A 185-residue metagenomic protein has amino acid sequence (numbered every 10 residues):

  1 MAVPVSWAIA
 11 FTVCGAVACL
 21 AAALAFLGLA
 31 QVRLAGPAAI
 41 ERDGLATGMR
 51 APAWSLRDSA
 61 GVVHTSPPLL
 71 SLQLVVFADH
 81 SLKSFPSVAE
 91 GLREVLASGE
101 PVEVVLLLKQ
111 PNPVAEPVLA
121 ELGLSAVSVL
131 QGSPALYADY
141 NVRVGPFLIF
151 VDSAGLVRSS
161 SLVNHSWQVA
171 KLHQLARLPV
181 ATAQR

Functional and structural regions predicted by a protein language model:
M1-A38: N-terminal signal-anchor transmembrane alpha helix of single-pass membrane proteins, serving as the membrane-anchoring
A30-T65: N-terminal "domain-start" segment that seeds a small globular fold
A51-W54, G145-L162: A short, hydrophobic beta-strand/beta-hairpin element that forms part of a small beta-sheet core
V63-L92: Short active-site neighborhood of thiol/selenol oxidoreductases, capturing the structured segment around
S71, F147, N164-W167: A short acidic/small-residue loop/turn micro-motif
P86-L122: Structural microenvironment flanking redox-active thiols in thiol-disulfide oxidoreductases
L119-I149: Short, internal strand/loop/helix patches that form the active-site neighborhood or redox-interaction surface
L156-R185: Thiol-/selenol-based redox modules, centered on thioredoxin-like and closely related oxidoreductase domains
